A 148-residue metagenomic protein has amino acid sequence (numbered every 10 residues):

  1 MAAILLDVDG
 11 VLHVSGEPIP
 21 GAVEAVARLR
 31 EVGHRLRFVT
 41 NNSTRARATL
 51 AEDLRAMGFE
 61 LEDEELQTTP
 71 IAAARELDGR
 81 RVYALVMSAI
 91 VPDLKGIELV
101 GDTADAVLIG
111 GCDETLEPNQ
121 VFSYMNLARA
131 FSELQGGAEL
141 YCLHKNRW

Functional and structural regions predicted by a protein language model:
A2-W148: HAD-like aspartate-dependent phosphatase fold
